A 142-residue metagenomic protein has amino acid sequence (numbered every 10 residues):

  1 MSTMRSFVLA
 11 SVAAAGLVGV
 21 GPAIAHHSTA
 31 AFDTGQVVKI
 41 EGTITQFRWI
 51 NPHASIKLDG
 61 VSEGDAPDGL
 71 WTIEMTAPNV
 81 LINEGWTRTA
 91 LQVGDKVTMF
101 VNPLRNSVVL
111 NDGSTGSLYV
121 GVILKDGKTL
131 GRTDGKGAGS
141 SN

Functional and structural regions predicted by a protein language model:
V8-G19: Bacterial N-terminal signal peptides
V20-A25: Sec/Tat signal peptide C-region and signal peptidase I cleavage site
F32-I40: Short coil-to-beta-strand transition motifs
G42-I44: Conserved hydrophobic positions within beta-strands
I50-V61: Short aromatic-glycine-enriched beta-strand elements
E74-N83: Short, structured beta-strand/loop micro-motifs enriched in basic residues and often containing a Trp
N83-M99: Short nucleic-acid-contacting surface segments enriched for D/E, G, S/T with interspersed K/R
L104-G135: OB-fold/S1-family single-stranded nucleic acid-binding modules
